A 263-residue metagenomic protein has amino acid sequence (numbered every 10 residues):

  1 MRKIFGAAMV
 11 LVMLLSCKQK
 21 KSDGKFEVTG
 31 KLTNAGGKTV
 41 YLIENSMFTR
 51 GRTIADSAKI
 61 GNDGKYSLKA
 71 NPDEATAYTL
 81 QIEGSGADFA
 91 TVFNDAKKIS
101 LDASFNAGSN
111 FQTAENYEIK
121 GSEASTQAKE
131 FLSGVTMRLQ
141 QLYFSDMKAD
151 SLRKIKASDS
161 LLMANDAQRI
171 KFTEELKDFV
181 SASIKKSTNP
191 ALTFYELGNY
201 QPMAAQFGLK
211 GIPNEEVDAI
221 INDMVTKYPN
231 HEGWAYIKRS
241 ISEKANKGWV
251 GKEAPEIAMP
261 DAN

Functional and structural regions predicted by a protein language model:
M1-L15: Sec-dependent bacterial lipoprotein signal peptides
C17-K171, E175: A non-transmembrane, solvent-exposed segment enriched in polar/low-complexity residues
A167, A204-P213: Short coil/turn connectors between adjacent alpha-helices in alpha-solenoid helical repeat scaffolds
S183, Y200, M224-Y228: Alpha-helical solenoid scaffolds that mediate protein-protein interactions, centered on TPR/SEL1-like repeats but also
K186-A204: Amphipathic alpha-helical repeat scaffolds of TPR domains
N214-A262: N-proximal helix/coil linker or "cap" segments that precede and/or mark the start of modular domains
